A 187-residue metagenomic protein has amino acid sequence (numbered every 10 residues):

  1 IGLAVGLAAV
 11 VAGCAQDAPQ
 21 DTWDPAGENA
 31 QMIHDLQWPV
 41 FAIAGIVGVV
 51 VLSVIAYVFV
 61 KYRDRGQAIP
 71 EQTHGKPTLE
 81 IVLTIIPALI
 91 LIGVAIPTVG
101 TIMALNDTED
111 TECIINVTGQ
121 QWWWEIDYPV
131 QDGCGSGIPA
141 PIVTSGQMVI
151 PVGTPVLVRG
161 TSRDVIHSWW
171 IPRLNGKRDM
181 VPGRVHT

Functional and structural regions predicted by a protein language model:
I1-Q16: N-terminal secretory/membrane targeting signals
L7-V11, W38, A44, H74: Generic secretory/membrane-interface signal
A12, G48-Y62: Alpha-helical transmembrane segments
A15-P39, F59-T187: Non-transmembrane, membrane-proximal soluble domains of secreted or membrane proteins
I33-S53: Hydrophobic single transmembrane helices highlighted by the model
I46-V54, I86-G93: Residue-level signal for the membrane-embedded core of alpha-helical transmembrane segments, especially mid-helix
